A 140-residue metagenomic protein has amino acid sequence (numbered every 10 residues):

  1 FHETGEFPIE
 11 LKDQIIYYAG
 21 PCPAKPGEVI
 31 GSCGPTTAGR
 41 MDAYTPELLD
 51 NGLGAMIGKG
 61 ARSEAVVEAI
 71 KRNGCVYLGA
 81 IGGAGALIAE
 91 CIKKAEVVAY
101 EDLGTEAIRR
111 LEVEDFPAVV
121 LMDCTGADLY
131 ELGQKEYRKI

Functional and structural regions predicted by a protein language model:
F1-F116: Feature captures the catalytic cores and cofactor-binding loops of soluble hydro-lyases/lyases that act on carboxylate
T45, D50, L121-I140: Active-site/ligand-binding-proximal alpha/beta "capping" segment
